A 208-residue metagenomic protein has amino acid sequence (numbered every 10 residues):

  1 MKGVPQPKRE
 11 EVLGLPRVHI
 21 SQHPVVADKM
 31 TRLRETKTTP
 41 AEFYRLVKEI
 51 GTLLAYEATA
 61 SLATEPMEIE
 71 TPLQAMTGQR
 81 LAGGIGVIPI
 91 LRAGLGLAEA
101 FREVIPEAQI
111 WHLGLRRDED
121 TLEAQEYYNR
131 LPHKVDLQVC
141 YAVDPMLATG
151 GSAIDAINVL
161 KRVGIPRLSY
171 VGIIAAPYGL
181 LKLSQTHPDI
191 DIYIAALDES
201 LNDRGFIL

Functional and structural regions predicted by a protein language model:
M1-L208: PRPP-associated nucleotide enzymes
